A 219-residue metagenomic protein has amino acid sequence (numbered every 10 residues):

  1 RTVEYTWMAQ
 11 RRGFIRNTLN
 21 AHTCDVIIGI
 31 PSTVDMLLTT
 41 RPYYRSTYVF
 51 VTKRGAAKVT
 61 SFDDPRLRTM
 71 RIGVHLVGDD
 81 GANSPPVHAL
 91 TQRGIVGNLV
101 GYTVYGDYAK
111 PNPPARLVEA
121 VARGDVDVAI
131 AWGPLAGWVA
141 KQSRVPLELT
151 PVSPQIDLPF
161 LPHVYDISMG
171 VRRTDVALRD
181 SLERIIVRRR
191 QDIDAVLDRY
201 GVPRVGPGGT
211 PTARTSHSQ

Functional and structural regions predicted by a protein language model:
R1, T6, R66-M70, G81-P111 (+3 more regions): Ligand-binding cleft/hinge of the Venus flytrap
R1-M36, G73, D107-P111, R199-P203: Extracytoplasmic small-molecule ligand-binding "clamshell" domains of the periplasmic binding protein/Venus flytrap
G13-F14, N20, V26-L38, P85 (+1 more regions): A ligand-binding cleft/hinge motif common to bilobed small-molecule-binding domains
N17, A21, S84-H88, Q92 (+6 more regions): Solvent-exposed, polar/charged alpha-helical surfaces in well-ordered, non-transmembrane soluble domains, broadly
L19-H22, P42-R45, P65-L67, L161-H163: Extracellular/periplasmic catalytic domains that process cell-envelope and extracellular macromolecules
I27, M70-V74, A129, G170: Short, well-ordered beta-strand segments
R41, K53-G78, H88, R93: Flexible hinge/capping segments at coil-to-helix
R45-G55, G101-V104, K141-I186, P203-S218: Periplasmic-binding protein-like
